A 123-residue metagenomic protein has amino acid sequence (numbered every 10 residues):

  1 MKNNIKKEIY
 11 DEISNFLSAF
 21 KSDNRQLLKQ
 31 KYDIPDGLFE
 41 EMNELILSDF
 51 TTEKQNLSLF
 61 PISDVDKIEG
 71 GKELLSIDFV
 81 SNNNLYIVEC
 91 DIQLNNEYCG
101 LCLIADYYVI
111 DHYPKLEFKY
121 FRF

Functional and structural regions predicted by a protein language model:
M1-S18: Short, low-complexity N-terminal intrinsically disordered segments enriched in polar/charged residues
K7-D11, D23, G100: Short, well-structured alpha-helical interface segments that form or flank functional binding sites
E8-I9, P35, S58: Alpha-helix initiation/capping motif
D23-P35: Short, well-ordered alpha-helical segments enriched in acidic and aromatic residues
D36-K54: Short, charge-rich amphipathic alpha-helical segments embedded in non-transmembrane helical bundles/solenoids
D49-Y98: Surface-exposed, charged secondary-structure patches
E97-F123: Short beta-strand edge/turn micro-motifs at domain boundaries
